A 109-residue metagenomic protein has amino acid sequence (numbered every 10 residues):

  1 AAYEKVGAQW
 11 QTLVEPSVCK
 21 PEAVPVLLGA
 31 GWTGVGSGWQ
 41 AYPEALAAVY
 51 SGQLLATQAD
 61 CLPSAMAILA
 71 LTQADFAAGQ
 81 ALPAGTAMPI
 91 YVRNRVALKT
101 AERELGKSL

Functional and structural regions predicted by a protein language model:
A1-P63, Y91: Surface "functional belts" at beta-alpha junctions
W10, A56-L109: Acyltransferase
